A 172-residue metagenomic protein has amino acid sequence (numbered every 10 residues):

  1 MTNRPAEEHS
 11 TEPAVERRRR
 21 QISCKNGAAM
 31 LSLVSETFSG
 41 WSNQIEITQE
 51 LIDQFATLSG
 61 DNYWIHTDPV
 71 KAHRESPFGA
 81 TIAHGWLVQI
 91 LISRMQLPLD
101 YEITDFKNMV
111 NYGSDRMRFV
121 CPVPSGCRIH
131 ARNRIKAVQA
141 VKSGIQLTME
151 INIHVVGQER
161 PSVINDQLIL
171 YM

Functional and structural regions predicted by a protein language model:
R4-E36, P122-M172: HotDog/MaoC-like acyl-thioester-processing domains
E12-A83, M172: Catalytic strand-loop segment that frames the active site of acyl-thioester-processing enzymes
W41-N43, L51, N108-D115, C127-I129 (+1 more regions): A generic structural signal for short beta-strands and their flanking turns/coil linkers
P69, R116-R118, A137-Q139: Short, well-ordered turn and helix-capping elements at secondary-structure junctions
S76, A80-A83, L87-I90, R94-R132: Hydrophobic beta-strand-centered segment that forms part of the acyl-chain substrate-binding groove
